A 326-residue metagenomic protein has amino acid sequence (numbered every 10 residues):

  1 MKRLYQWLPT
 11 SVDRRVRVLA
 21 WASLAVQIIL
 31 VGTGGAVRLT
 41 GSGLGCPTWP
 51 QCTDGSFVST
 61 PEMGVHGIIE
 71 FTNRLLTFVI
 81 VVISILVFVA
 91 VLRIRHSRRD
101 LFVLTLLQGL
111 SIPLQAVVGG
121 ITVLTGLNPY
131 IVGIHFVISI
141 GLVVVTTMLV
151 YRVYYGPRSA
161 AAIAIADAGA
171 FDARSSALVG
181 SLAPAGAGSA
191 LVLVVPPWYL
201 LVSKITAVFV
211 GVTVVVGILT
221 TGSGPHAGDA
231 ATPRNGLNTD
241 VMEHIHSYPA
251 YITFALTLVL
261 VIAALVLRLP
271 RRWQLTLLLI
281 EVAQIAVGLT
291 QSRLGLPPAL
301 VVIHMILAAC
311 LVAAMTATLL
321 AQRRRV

Functional and structural regions predicted by a protein language model:
M1-V326: Polytopic transmembrane helical bundles with strong interfacial aromatic enrichment
